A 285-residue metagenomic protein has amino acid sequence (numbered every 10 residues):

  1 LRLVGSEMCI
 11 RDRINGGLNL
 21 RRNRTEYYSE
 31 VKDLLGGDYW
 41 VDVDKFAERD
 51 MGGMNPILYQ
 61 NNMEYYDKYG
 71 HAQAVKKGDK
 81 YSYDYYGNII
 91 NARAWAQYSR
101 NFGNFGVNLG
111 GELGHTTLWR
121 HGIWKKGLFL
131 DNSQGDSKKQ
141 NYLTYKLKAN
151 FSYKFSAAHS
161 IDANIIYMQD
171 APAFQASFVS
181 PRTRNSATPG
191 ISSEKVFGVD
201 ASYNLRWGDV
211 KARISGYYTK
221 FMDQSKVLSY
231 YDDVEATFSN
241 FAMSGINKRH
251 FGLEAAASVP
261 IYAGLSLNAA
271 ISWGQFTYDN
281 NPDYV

Functional and structural regions predicted by a protein language model:
L3-V4, M8-I10: Short, small-residue-biased leader/transition segments that mark boundaries at the very start of proteins
E7, A96-F102, L113, L143 (+7 more regions): Residue-level signature of outer-membrane beta-barrel architecture
D12-I14, N104-V107, A158-I161, D209-A212 (+1 more regions): Repeated loop/turn-to-beta-strand initiation elements of outer-membrane beta-barrel proteins
N15-S156, A176-R182, D283: Signature of Gram-negative outer-membrane beta-barrel scaffolds
L20-E26, F102-N104, L113-W119, I165-A171 (+4 more regions): Transmembrane beta-strands of outer-membrane beta-barrel pores
E64-Y65, Y69-A72, T117-L128, K139 (+4 more regions): Surface-exposed extracellular loop regions of Gram-negative outer-membrane beta-barrel proteins, predominantly
N88-A92, N141-Y145, K195-V199, R206-G208 (+2 more regions): Residues that define the transmembrane beta-barrel architecture of outer-membrane proteins
Y218-K220, F241-V285: Gram-negative outer-membrane beta-barrel transporters
